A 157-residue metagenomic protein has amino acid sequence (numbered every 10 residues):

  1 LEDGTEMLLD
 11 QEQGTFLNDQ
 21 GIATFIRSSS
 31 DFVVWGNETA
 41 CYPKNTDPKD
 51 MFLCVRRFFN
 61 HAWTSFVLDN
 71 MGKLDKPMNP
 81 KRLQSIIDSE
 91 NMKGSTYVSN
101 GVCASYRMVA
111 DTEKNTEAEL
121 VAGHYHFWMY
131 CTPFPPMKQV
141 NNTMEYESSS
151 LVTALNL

Functional and structural regions predicted by a protein language model:
L1-I86, T132-L157: Long, contiguous, structured domain-core segments that constitute the functional module of a protein
T5, Q13, A104-Y106, Y125-F127: Structural beta-strand/beta-sheet cores of well-ordered domains, especially the beta-sheet scaffolds that support
N18, P48, G94, D111-E117: Residue-level detector of functional hotspots within protein domains
A62, M108-A110, F127-M129: Generic structural hydrophobic/aromatic packing signal, biased to beta-strands
Q84-Y106: Short, hydrophobic/π-rich interface segment
I87-N91, S95, N115, E119 (+2 more regions): Short alpha-helical interface elements
G101-G123: Long, charged, glycine-rich C-terminal linkers/tails
E119-P136: Long, well-structured alpha-helical subdomains associated with metal-dependent extracellular/ecto-lumenal hydrolases
